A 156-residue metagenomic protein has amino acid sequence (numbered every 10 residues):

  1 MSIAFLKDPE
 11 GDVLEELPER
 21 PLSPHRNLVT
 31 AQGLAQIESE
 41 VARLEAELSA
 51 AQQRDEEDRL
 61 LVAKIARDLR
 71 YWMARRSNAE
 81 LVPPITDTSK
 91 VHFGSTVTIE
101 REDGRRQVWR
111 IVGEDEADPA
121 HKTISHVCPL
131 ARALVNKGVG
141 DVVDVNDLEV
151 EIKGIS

Functional and structural regions predicted by a protein language model:
M1-R75: Helix-rich terminal scaffold detector
A51, A63, A79, S95 (+1 more regions): Small-side-chain structural scaffolding
R76-P83: Interdomain regulatory linker/hinge segments that flank or connect interaction modules in polarity/junction/synaptic
P83-K153: Non-DNA-binding regulatory cores of transcription-related proteins, predominantly C-terminal effector-binding
S156: Metal-cofactor-dependent catalytic cores
